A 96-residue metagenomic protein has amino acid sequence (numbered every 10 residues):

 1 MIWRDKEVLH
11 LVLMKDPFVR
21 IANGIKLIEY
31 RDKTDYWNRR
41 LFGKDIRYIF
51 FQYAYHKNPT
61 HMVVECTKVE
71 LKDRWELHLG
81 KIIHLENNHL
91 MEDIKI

Functional and structural regions predicted by a protein language model:
I2-I96: Structured alpha/beta reader/binder surfaces that contact nucleic acids or chromatin modification marks
